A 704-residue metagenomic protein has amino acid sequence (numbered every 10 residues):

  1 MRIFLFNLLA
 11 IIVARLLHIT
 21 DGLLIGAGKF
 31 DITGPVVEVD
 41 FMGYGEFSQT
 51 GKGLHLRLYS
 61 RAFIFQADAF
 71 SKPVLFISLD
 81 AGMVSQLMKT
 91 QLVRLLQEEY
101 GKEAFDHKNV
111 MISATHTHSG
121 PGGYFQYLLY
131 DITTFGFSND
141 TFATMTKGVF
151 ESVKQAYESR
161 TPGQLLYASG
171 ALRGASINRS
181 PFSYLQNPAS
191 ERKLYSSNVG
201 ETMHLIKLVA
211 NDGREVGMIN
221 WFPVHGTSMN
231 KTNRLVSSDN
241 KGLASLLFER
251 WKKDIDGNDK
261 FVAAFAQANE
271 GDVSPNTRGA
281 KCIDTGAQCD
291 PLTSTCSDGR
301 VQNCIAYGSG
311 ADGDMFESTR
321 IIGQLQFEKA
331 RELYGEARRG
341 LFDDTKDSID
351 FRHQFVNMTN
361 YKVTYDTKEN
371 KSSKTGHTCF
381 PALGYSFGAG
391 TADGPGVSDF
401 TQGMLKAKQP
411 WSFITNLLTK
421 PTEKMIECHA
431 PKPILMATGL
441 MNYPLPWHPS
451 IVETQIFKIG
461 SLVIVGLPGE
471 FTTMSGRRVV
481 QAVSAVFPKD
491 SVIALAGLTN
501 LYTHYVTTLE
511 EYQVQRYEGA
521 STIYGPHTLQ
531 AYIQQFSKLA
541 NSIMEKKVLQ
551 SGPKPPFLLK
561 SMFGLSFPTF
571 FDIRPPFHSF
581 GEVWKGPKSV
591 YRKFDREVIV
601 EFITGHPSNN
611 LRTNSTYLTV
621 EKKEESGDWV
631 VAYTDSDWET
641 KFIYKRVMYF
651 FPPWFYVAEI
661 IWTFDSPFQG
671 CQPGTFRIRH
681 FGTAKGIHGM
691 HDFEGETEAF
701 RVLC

Functional and structural regions predicted by a protein language model:
M1-A10: Classical eukaryotic N-terminal signal peptides for Sec-dependent ER targeting/secretion, especially the positively
A10-G22: N-terminal signal peptide
I19-C704: Non-catalytic substrate/cofactor recognition surfaces at enzyme active-site rims
